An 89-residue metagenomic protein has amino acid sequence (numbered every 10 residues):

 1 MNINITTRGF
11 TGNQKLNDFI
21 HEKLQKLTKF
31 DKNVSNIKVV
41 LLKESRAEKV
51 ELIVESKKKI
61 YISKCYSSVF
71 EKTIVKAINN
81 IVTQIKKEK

Functional and structural regions predicted by a protein language model:
M1-K89: N-terminal, polar/charged subdomain of small-to-medium soluble alpha/beta proteins
